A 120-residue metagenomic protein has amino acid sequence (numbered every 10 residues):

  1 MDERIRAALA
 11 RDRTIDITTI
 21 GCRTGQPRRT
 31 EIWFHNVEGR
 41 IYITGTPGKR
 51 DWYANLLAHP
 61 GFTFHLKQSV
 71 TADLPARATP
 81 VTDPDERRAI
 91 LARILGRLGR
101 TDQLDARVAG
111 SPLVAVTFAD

Functional and structural regions predicted by a protein language model:
M1-R4, R29-T30, T101-D102: A generic local structural motif
M1-T14: Extreme N-terminal tail/first-helix region
D2, T24-G25, D83, R93: General helical secondary-structure elements
E3-R4, H35, D73: Generic signal for short, ordered secondary-structure residues within or immediately flanking folded domains
I5-A7, I41-A54: Covalent nucleotidyltransferase core used to form phosphodiester bonds in nucleic acids
L9, T24-Q26, L56, V108: A generic structural micro-feature
D12-T46, F62: Short beta-strand segments
P47-D120: Short, structured beta-strand-loop surface elements
